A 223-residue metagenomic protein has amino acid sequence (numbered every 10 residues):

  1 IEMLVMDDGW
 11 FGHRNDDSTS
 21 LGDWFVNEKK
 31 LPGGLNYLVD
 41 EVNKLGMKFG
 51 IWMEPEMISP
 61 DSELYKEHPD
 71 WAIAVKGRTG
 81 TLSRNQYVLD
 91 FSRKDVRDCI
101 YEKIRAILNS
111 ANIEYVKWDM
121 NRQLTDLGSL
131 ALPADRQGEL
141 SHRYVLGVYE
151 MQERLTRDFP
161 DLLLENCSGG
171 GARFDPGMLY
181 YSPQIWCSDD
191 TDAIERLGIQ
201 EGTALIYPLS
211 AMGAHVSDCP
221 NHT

Functional and structural regions predicted by a protein language model:
I1-Y101, Y115: Aromatic-lined carbohydrate-binding/catalytic grooves of carbohydrate-active enzymes
G12-H13, N27, G33, D40-K44 (+1 more regions): Active-site and adjacent substrate-binding regions of carbohydrate-active enzymes
S59-D98, H142-T223: Glycan-recognition surfaces
